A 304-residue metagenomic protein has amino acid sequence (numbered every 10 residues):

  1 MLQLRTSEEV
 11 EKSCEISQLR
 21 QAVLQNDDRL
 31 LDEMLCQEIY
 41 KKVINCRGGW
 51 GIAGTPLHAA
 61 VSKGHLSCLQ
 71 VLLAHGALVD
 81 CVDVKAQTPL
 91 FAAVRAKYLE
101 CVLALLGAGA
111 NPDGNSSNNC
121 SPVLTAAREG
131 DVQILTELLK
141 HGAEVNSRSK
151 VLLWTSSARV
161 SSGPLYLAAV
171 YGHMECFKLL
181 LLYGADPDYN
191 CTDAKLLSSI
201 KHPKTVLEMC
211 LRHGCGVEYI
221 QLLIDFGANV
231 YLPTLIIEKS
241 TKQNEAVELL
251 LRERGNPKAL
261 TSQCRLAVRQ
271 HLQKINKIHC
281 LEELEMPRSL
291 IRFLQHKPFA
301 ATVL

Functional and structural regions predicted by a protein language model:
K12, G48-W50, D83, S116 (+5 more regions): Ankyrin repeat boundary/linker residues
L30, S67-C68, E100-C101, Q133-I134 (+2 more regions): Conserved ankyrin/ankyrin-like repeat signature
K41-C46, V79, P112, V145 (+2 more regions): Ankyrin-repeat inter-repeat connecting loop/turn
A194-L304: Cullin-RING E3 adaptor/co-adaptor recruitment helices
